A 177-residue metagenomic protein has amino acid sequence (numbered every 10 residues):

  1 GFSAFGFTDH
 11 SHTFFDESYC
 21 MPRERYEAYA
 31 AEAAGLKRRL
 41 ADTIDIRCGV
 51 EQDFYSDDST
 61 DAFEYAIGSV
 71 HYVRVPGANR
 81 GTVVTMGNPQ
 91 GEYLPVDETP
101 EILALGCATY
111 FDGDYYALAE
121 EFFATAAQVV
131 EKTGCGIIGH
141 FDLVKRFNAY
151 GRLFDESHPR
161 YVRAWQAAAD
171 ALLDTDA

Functional and structural regions predicted by a protein language model:
G1, H10, H140: Histidine-centered divalent metal-coordination motifs
F2-S3, A41: Short, solvent-exposed loop/edge-beta patches enriched in aromatic
S3-A4, G136: Short acidic/polar active-site loop segments enriched in Thr and Asp
A4-D9, R47-G49, A177: Short, well-structured secondary-structure segments
D9-M21: Glycine-rich, proline-tolerant flexible connector loops at the mouths of alpha/beta enzymes
Y19-T175: Extended substrate/RNA-proximal surfaces in nucleic-acid metabolism proteins
